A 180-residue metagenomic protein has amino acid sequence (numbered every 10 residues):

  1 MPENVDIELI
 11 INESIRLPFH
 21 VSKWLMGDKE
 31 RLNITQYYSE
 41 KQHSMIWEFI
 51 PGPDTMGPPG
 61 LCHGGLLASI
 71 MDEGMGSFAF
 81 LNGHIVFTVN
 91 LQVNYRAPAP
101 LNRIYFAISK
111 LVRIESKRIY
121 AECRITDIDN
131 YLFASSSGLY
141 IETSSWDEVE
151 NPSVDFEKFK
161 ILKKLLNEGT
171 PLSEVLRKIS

Functional and structural regions predicted by a protein language model:
M1, E73-I108, V112: Hydrophobic beta-strand-centered segment that forms part of the acyl-chain substrate-binding groove
M1-N12, P100-L101, V112-S180: HotDog/MaoC-like acyl-thioester-processing domains
R16-C62, E174-S180: Catalytic strand-loop segment that frames the active site of acyl-thioester-processing enzymes
L32, F87-V89, Y105, I119 (+1 more regions): Hydrophobic core residues within well-ordered beta-strands of beta-rich domains
Y37-S39, K110-I114: Short beta-strand micro-motifs enriched in acidic
Q42-S44, D54, L61-V86: Active-site helix/loop of acyl-thioester processing domains in fatty-acid/polyketide metabolism, spanning hotdog-fold
W47, L91-Y95, S109, C123 (+1 more regions): A structural signal for short, well-ordered beta-strand segments
I50, L61, T88, N94 (+3 more regions): Conserved beta-strand segments that form the floor/walls of ligand-binding pockets within enzyme and binding domains
